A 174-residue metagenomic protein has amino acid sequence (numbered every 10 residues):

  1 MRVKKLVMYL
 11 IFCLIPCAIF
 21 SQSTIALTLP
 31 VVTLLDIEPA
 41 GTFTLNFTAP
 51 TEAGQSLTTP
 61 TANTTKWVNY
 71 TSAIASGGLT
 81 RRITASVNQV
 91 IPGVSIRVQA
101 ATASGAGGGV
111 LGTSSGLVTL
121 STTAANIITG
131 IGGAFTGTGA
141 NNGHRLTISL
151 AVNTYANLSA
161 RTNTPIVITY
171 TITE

Functional and structural regions predicted by a protein language model:
M1-A26: Bacterial Sec-dependent N-terminal signal peptides
Q22-G112, A125-E174: N-terminal small/polar-rich segments of proteins
S114-L117: Exoplasmic/lumenal beta-rich domain surfaces
